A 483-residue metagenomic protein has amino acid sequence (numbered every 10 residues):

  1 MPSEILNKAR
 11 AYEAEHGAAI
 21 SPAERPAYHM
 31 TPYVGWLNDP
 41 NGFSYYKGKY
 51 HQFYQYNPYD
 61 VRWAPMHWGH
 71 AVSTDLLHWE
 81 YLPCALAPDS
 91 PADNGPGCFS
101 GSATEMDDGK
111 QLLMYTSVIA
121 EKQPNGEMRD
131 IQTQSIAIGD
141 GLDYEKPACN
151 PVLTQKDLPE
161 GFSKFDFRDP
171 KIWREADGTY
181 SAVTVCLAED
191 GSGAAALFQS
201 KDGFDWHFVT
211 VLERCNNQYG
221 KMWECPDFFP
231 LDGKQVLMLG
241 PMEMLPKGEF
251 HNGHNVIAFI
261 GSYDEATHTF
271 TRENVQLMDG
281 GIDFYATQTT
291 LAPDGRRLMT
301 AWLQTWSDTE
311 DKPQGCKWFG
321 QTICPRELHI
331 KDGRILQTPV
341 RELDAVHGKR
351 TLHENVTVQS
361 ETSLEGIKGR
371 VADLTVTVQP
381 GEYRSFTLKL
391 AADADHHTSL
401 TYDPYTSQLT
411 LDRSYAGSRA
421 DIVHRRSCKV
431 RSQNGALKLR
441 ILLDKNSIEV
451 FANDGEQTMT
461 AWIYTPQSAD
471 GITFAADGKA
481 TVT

Functional and structural regions predicted by a protein language model:
M1-D169, R174-Q218, P230-D279, L303-H353 (+4 more regions): Beta-rich carbohydrate-recognition and catalytic domains
R10-E15, I257-T483: Beta-rich accessory regions
I131, W223-C225, V256, F284: Transmembrane beta-barrel architecture of outer membranes
